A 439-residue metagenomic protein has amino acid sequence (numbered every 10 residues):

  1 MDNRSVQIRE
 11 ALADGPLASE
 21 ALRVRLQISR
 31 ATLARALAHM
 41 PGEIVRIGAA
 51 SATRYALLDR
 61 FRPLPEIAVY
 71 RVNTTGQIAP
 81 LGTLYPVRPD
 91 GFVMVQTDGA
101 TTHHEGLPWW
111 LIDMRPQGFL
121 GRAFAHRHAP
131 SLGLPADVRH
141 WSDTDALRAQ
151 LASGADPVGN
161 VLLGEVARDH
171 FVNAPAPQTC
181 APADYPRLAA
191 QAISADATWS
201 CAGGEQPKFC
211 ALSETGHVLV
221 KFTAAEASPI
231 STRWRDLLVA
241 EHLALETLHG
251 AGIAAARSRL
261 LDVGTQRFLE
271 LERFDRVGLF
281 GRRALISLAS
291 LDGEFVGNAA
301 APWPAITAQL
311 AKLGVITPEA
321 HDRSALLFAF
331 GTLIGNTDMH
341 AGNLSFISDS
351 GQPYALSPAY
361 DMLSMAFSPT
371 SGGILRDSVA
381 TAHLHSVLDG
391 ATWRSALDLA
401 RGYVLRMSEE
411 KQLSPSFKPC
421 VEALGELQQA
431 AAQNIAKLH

Functional and structural regions predicted by a protein language model:
M1-V6, E10-A341, S345-H439: Phosphate/dinucleotide-binding and metal-coordinating scaffold of catalytic cores in nucleotide-dependent enzymes
